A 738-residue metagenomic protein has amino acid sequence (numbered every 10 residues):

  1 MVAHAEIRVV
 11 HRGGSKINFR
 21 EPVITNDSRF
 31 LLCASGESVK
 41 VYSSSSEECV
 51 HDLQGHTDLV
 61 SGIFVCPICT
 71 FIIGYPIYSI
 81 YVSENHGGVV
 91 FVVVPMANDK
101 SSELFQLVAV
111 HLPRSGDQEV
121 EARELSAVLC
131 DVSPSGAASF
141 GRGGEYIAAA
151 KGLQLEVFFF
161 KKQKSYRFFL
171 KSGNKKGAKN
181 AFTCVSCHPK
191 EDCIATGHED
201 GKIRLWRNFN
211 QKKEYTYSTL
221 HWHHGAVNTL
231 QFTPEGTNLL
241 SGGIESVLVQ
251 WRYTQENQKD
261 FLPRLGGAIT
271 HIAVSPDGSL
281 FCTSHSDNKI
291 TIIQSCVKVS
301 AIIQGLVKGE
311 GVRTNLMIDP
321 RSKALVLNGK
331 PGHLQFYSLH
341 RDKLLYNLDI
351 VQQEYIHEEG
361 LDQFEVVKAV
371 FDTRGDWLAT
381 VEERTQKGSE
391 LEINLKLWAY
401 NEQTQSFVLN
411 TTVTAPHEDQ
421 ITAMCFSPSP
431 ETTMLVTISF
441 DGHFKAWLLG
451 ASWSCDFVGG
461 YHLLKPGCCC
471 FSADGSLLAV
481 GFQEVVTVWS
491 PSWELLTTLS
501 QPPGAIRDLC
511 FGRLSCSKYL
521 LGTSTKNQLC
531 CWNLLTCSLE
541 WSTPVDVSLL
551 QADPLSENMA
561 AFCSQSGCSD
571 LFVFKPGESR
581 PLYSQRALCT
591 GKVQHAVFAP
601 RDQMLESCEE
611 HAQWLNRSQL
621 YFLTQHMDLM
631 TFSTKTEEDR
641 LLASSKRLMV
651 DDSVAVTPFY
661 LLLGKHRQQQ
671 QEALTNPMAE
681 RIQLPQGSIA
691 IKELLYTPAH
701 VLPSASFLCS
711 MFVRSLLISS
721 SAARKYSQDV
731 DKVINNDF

Functional and structural regions predicted by a protein language model:
M1-S46, H86, F91-A122, A149-E156 (+4 more regions): Intrinsically disordered, low-complexity acidic/Ser/Thr/Pro-rich linker and tail segments in large eukaryotic scaffolds
V2-E6, V41-V50, L104-R123, L153-S172 (+12 more regions): Per-blade loop-tip surfaces of WD-repeat and WD-like beta-propellers in eukaryotic adaptors/scaffolds
R12-S15, L53-G55, I73-G74, A127-D131 (+10 more regions): Surface loop/turn motifs at the tips and blade-to-blade linkers of beta-strand repeat domains
K16-V23, D58-V65, Y75-V82, V132-F140 (+10 more regions): Canonical WD40 repeat/beta-propeller blade segments in eukaryotic WD-repeat proteins
S28-L32, C69-I72, S79, G87-V93 (+19 more regions): Structural hallmark of WD40 beta-propellers
A34-G36, V93-M96, A150-G152, G197-D200 (+9 more regions): Conserved strand-to-loop turn within each blade of WD40 beta-propeller repeats
E37-V39, T70, L153-L155, D192 (+12 more regions): Loop/turn residues immediately N-terminal
L571-F572, E578-F738: C-terminal scaffolding/assembly regions of large eukaryotic complex subunits
